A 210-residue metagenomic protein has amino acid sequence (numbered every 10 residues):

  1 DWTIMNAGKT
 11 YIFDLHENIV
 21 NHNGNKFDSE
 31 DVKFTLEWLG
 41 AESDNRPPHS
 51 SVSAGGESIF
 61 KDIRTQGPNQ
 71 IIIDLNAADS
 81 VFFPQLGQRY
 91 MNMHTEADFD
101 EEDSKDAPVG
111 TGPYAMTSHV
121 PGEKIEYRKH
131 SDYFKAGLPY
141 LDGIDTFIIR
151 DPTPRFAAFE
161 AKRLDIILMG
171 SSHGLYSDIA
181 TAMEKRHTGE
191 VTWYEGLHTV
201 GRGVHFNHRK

Functional and structural regions predicted by a protein language model:
D1-T3, F60-I63, G112-M116, G189-H198: A structural signal for short loop-to-beta-strand junctions that line the ligand-binding cleft of periplasmic/secreted
W2-N45, I72, R155-A158: Aromatic- and charge-enriched surface segment that lines or borders ligand/interaction sites
A7-G8, H16-N18, V32, E37 (+8 more regions): Solvent-exposed coil/turn segments that connect beta secondary-structure elements in extracytoplasmic/periplasmic
D14, P48-E96: Surface-exposed binding/hinge segments that line and control ligand-binding clefts or catalytic entry sites
V20-N23, I71, D79-F83, Y133-A136 (+2 more regions): Short beta-strands and strand-coil junctions in structured, solvent-facing domains, enriched
D28-E37, P68-D74, G112-P113, L141-G143 (+3 more regions): Alpha-helical secondary-structure segments
L39, N45-H49, T117-E126, F147-R209: Extracellular/periplasmic solute-recognition and catalytic clefts
V81-G143, T153: Gly/Pro-rich hinge or "lid" segments in bacterial periplasmic/extracellular proteins
